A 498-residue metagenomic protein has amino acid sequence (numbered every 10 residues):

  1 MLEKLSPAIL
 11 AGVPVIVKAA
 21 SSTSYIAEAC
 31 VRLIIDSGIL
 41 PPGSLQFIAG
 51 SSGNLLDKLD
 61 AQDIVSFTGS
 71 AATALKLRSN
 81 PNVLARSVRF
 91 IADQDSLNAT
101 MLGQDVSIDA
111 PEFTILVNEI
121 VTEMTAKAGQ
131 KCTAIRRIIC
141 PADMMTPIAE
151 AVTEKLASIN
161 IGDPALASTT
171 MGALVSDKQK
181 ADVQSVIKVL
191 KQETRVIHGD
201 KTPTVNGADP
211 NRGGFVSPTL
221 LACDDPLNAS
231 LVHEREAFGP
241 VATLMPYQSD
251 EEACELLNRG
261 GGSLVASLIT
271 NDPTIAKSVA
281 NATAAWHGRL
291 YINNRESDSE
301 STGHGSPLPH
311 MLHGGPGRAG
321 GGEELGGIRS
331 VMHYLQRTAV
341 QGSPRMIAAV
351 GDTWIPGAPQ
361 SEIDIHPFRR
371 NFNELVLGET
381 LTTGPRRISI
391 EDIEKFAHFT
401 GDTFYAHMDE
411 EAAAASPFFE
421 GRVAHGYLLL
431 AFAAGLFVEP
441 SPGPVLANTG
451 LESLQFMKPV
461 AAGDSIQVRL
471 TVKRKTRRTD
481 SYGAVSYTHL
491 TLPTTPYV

Functional and structural regions predicted by a protein language model:
M1-P41, N98, T114, F238: Conserved small-residue-rich beta-alpha loop and adjacent elements that most often cradle the phosphate/pyrophosphate
L33-G38, G43, Q62-I64, A72-L227 (+4 more regions): ALDH superfamily catalytic-core signature
L45-S66: A structured beta-alpha segment of the ubiquitous adenosine-cofactor-binding alpha/beta core
T202-T219, D250-G342: C-terminal core of ALDH-fold dehydrogenases
I363-A424: Catalytic strand-loop segment that frames the active site of acyl-thioester-processing enzymes
I390-E394, R474-G483: Short, Lys/Arg- and Gly-enriched loop/turn segments at beta-strand edges
A415-A424, L428-R474: Hydrophobic beta-strand-centered segment that forms part of the acyl-chain substrate-binding groove
T488-T494: Conserved small/polar residues in nucleotide/adenosyl-binding loops
